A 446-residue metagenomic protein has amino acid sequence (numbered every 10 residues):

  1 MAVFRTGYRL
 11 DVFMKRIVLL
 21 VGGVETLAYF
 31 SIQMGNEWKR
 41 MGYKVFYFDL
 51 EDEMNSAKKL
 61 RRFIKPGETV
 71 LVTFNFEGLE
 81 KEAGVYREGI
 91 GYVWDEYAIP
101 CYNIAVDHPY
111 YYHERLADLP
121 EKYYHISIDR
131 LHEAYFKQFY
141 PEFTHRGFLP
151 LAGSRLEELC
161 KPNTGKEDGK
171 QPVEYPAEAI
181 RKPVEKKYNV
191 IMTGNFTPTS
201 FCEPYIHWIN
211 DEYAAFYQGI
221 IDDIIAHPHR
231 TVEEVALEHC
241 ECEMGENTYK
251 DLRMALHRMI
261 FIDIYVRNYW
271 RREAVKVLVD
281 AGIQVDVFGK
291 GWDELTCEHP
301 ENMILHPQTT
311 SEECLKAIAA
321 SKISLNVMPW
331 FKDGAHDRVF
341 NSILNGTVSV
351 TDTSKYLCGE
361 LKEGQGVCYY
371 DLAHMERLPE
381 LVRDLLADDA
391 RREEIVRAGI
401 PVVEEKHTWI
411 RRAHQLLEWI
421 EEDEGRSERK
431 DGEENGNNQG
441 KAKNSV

Functional and structural regions predicted by a protein language model:
R5-F13: Short, Lys/Arg-enriched N-terminal segments with co-localized hydrophobic residues within the first ~10-30 amino acids
F13, V21-F30, Y140-K332, S354-L357: Nucleotide-sugar donor-binding catalytic core of glycosyltransferases
L19-L20, L27-F139, R155-C160, V173-A179 (+4 more regions): Extended catalytic core of nucleotide-activated donor transferases of GT-like folds
V21-G22, Y29-M41, F46-L50, D118-P120 (+4 more regions): Catalytic binding pocket for nucleotide-activated donors in carbohydrate/polymer assembly enzymes
Y47-D49, Y102-I104, Y124-I128, F148-L149 (+2 more regions): Short, hydrophobic beta-strand segments that form beta-sheet elements in well-ordered domains
V85-Y102, I206-F216, R338-T347: A short, gly/pro- and small-residue-rich
Y97, L119-E121, P141-F143, A281 (+2 more regions): Short, structured coil segments at secondary-structure junctions
W409-V446: C-terminal alpha-helical cap of glycosyltransferases
